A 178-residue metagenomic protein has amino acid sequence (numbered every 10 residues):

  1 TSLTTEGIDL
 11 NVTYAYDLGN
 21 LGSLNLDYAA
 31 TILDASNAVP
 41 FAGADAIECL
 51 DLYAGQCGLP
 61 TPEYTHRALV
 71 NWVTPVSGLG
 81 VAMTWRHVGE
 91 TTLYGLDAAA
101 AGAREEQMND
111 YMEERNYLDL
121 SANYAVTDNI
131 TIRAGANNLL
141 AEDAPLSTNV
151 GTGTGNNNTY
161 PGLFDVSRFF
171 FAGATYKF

Functional and structural regions predicted by a protein language model:
T1-G95: Gram-negative outer-membrane beta-barrel transporters
T4-E6, P62-Y64, E114, D128 (+1 more regions): Residue-level preference for beta-strand/loop junctions
D34, R86-A99, N123-F178: C-terminal beta-signal and adjacent terminal beta-strands/loops of Gram-negative outer-membrane beta-barrel proteins
L50-C57, A100, R104-N109, N157-G162: Extracellular loop and loop/strand-boundary signature of outer-membrane beta-barrel proteins
T65-R67, R115-D119, T159, F169-F171: Transmembrane beta-barrel architecture of outer membranes
N71, M108-D110, N123-Y124: Hydrophobic alpha-helical bundle architecture
V81-M83, N109, I130: Phosphate-moiety recognition in structured ligand-binding domains
W85, T92-Y117: Generic long, charged, amphipathic alpha-helical segments
